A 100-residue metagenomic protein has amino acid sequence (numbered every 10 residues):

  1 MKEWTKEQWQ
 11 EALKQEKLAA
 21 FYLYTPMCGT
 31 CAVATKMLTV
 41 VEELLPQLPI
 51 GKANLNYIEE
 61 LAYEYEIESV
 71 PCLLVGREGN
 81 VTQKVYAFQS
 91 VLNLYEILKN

Functional and structural regions predicted by a protein language model:
M1-W9: Short acidic-hydrophobic, aromatic-tinged amphipathic segments that line or gate anion-handling sites
E3-W4, L23, E42, P46-E60: Thiol-based oxidoreductase modules, predominantly thioredoxin-like and allied folds used for disulfide exchange
Q8-V41: Local sequence-structure signature of Cys/Sec-based thiol-disulfide redox active-site neighborhoods
Q10, E59-A62: Short hydrophobic/charged patches on amphipathic alpha-helices used for structural packing and interfaces
E64-Y65, V91: Chalcogenol-based redox active-site neighborhoods
Y65-L74: Structural micro-motif
L74-N100: Non-catalytic, surface beta->alpha helical segment in thiol-disulfide oxidoreductase systems
